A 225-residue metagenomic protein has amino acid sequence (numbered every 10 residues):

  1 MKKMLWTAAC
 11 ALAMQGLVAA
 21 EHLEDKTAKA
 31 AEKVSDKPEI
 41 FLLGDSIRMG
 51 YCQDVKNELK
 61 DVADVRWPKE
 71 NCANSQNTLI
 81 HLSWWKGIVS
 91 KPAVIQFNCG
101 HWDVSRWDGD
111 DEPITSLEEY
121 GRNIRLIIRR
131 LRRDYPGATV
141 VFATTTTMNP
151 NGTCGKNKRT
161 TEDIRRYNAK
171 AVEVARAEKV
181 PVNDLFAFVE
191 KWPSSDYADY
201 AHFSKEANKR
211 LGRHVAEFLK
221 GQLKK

Functional and structural regions predicted by a protein language model:
K2, E58-D61, L79-K225: Alpha-helical cap/lid subdomain in secreted, periplasmic, or secretory-pathway luminal O-acyl-processing enzymes
W6-T7, C52: General helical structural elements
T7-G16: Bacterial N-terminal signal peptides
A8, G44, C99: Residues that line or immediately flank small-molecule/substrate-binding pockets and catalytic motifs
L12, S35-D36, N151: Compositionally biased, low-complexity repeat tracts
A20-K91, I95, R210: Serine-esterase "nucleophile elbow" of acetyl-processing enzymes
